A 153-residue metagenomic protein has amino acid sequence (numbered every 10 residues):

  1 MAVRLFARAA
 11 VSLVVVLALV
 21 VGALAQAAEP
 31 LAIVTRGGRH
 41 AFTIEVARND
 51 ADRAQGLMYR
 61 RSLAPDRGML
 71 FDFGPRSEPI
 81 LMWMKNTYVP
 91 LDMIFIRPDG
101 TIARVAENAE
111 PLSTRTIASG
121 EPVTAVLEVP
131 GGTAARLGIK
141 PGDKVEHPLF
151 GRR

Functional and structural regions predicted by a protein language model:
M1-A7: N-terminal secretory signal peptides that target proteins for export/translocation
F6, V15, T124: Short, flexible active-site loop motifs that bind/organize anionic cofactors or intermediates
A9-G22: Bacterial N-terminal signal peptides
Q26-R153: Compact, glycine-rich, soluble single-domain proteins
